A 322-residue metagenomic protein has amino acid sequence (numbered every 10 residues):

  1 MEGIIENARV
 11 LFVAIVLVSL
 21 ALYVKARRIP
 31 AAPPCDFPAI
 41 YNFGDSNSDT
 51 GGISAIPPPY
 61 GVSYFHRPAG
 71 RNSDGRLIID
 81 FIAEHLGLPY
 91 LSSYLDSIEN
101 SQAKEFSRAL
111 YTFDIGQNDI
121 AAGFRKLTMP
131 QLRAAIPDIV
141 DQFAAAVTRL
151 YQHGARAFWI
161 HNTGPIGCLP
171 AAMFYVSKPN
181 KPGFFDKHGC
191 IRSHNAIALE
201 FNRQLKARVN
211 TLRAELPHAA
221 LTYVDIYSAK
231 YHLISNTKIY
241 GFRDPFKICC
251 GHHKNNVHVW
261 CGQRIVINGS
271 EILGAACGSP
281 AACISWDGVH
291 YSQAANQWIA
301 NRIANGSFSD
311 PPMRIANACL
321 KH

Functional and structural regions predicted by a protein language model:
E2-H322: Conserved active-site regions of diverse hydrolases
